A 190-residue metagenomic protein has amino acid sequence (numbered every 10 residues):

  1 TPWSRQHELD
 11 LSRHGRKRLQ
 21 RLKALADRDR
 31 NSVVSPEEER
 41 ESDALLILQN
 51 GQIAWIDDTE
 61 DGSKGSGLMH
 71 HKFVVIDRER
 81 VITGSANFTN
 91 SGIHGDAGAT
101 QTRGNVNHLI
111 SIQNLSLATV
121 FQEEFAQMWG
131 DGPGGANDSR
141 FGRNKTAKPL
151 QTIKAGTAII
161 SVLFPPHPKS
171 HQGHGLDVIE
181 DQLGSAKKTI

Functional and structural regions predicted by a protein language model:
T1-I190: Charged, low-complexity intrinsically disordered terminal segments
